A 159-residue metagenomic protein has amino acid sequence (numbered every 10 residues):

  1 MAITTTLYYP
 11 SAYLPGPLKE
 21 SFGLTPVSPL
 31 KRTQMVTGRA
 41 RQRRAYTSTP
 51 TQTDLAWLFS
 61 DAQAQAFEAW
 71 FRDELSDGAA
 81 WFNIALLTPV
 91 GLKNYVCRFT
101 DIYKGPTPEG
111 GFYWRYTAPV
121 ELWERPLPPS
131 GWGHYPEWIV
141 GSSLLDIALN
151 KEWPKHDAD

Functional and structural regions predicted by a protein language model:
A2-D159: Extracellular/virion structural assembly segments
